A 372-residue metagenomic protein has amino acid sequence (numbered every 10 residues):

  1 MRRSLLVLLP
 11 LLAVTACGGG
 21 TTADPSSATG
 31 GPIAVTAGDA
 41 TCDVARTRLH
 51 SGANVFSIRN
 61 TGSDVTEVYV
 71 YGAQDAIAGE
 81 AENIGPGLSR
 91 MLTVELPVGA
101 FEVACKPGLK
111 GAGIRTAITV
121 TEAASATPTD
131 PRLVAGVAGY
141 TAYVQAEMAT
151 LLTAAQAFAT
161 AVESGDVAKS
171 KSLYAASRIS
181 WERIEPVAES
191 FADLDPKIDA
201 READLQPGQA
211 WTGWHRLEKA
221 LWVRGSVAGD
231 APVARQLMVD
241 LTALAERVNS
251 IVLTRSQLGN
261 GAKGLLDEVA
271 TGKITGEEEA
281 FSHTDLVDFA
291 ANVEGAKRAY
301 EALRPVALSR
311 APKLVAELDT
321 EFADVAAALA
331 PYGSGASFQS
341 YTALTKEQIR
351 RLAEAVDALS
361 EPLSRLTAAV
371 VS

Functional and structural regions predicted by a protein language model:
V7-A16: Bacterial N-terminal signal peptides
C17-T21: Bacterial signal peptide processing site
A28-H50: N-terminal edge beta-strand
A34, G85-A126: Extracellular/periplasmic metallocenter environments
A45-D64, R90-K106: Beta-strand cores of secreted/periplasmic/IMS beta-sandwich domains, seen most often in copper-related folds
E67-Y71: Beta-strand signatures of extracellular beta-sandwich domains
D75-A81: Surface-exposed loop/edge segments in extracytoplasmic proteins
S125-S372: Mature extracytoplasmic or organellar-lumen-exposed domains after removal of signal/transit peptides
